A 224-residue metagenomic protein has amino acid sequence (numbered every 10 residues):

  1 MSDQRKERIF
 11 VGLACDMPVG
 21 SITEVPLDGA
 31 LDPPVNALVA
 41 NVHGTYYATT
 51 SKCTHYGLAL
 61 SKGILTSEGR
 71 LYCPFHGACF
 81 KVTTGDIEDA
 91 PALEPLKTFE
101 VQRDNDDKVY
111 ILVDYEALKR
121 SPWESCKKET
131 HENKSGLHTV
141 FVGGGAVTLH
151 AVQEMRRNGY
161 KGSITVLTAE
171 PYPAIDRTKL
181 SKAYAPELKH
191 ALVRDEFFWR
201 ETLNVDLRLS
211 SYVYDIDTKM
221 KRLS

Functional and structural regions predicted by a protein language model:
M1-T66, Q102-Y115: N-terminal pre-ligand scaffold of iron-sulfur
C53, C73-H76: Short cysteine clusters
G63-R70, P91-P95: Short linker/helix segments within small regulatory modules
C79-P122: Short Fe-S-cluster ligation motifs
Y115, D217-S224: Conserved beta-strand-loop-beta-strand element in the redox core of flavoprotein oxidoreductases
A117-L137: A short, basic/flexible loop-to-alpha-helix module at the beginning of a structural domain
K134-R208, Y212-Y214: Beta1-alpha1 glycine-rich phosphate/pyrophosphate-binding loop at the start of Rossmann-like nucleotide-binding domains
